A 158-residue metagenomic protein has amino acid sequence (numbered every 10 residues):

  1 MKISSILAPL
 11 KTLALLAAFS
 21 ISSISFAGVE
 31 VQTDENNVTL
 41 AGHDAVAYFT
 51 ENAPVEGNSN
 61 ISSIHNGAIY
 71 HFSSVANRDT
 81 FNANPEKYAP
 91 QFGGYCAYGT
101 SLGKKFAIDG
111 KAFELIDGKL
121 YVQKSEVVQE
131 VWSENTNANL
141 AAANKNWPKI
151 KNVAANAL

Functional and structural regions predicted by a protein language model:
M1, S23-S25: Long, contiguous secondary-structure blocks with strong helical propensity
K2-A14: Bacterial N-terminal signal peptides that target proteins for export
L7-A8, A18, N152: Compositionally biased, low-complexity segments enriched in small residues
K11-S23: Bacterial N-terminal signal peptides
S25-L158: Charged, low-complexity intrinsically disordered segments
